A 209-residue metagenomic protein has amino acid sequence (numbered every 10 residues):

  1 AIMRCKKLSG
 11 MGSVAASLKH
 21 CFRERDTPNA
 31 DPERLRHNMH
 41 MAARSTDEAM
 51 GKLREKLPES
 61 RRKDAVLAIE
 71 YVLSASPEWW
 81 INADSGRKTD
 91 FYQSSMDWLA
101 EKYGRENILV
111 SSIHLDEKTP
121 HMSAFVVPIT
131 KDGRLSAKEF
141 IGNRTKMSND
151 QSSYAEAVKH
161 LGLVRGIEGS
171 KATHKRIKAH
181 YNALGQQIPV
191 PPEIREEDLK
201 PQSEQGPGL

Functional and structural regions predicted by a protein language model:
A1-L209: N-terminal nicking endonuclease/strand-transfer module with a His-rich metal-binding environment and a catalytic Tyr
